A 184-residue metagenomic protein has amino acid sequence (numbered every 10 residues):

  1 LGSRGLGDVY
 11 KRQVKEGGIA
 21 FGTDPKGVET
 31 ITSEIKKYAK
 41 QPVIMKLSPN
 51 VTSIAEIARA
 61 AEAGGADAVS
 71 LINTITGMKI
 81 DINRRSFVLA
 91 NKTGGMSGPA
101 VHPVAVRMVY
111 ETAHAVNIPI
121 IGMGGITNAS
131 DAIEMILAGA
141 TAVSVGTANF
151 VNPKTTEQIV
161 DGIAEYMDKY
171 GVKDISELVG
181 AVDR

Functional and structural regions predicted by a protein language model:
L1-Y10: Single conserved hydrophobic/aromatic residue that forms the stacking wall/gate of nucleotide- or nucleobase-binding
R4, P42-I44, A68-S70, P119-I121 (+1 more regions): Structural preference for beta-strand elements that scaffold enzyme active sites
G7, K46, V69, T112 (+2 more regions): Conserved, mostly hydrophobic/aromatic
K11-R12, A68-M78, G125-I126, S130-Q158: Glycine-rich phosphate-binding active-site loops on the catalytic face of alpha/beta enzymes
Q13-D24, I57-H114, I118: Glycine/Thr-rich beta-alpha phosphate-binding loop at enzyme active sites
L47-S53, H102, I118-S130: Glycine-rich beta-to-alpha transition loops that act as phosphate-gripper elements at the mouths of alpha/beta enzyme
I80-G94, N149-V172: C-terminal helical cap(s) of enzyme catalytic domains, especially alpha/beta-barrels
H102, D161-R184: Extended, intrinsically disordered, low-complexity segments
